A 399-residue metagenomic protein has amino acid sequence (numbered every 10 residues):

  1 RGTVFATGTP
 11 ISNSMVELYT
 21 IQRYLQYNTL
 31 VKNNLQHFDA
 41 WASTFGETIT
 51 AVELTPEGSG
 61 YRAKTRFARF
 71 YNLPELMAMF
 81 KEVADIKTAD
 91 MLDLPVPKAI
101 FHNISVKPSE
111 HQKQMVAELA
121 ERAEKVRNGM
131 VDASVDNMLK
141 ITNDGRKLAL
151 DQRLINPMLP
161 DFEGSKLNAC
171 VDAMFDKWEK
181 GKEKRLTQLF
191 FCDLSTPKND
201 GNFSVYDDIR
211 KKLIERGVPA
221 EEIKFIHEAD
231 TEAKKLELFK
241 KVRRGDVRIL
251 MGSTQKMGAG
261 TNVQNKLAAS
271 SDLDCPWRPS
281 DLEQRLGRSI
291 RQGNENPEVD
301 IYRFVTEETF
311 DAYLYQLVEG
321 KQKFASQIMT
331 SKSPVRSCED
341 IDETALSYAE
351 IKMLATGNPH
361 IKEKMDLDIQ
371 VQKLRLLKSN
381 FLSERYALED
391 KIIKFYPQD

Functional and structural regions predicted by a protein language model:
R1-A6, P10, Y24-P160, D176 (+2 more regions): Inter-lobe coupling linker of SF2 helicases/translocases
E17-T20, N262-C275, V299-R303: A short beta-strand element within the Helicase C-terminal
S105-K107, R146, T187-L194, I223-E228 (+3 more regions): Short beta-strand segments
M130-I141, E183-D207: Conserved strand-helix element at the start of the C-terminal RecA-like helicase core
L194-H227: Conserved helicase motor "Helicase C" RecA-like lobe of SF1/SF2 P-loop NTPases
P219-T254: Conserved helicase ATPase core of P-loop NTP-dependent helicases/translocases
R278-N296: Conserved SF2 helicase motif VI
K364-D399: Accessory helical-bundle/CTD segments and flexible terminal tails appended to RecA-like ATPase motors
